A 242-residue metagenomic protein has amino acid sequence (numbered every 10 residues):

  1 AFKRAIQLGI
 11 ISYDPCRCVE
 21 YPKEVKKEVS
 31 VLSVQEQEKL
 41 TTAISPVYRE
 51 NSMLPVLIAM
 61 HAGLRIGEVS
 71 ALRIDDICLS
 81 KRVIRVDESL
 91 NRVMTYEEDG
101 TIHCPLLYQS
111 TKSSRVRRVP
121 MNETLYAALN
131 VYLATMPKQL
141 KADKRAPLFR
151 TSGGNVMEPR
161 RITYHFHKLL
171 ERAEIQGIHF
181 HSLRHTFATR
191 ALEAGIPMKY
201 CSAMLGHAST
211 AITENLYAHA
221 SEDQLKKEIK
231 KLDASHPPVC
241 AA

Functional and structural regions predicted by a protein language model:
A1-R4, V19, M121: Non-catalytic DNA-binding core/recognition domains of DNA-processing enzymes
A5-P15, L79, L90-Y96, L129-A142 (+1 more regions): Proline-centered turn/helix-capping motifs that create local helix->coil transitions or kinks
Q7, L57, H61-E68, R160-R161 (+4 more regions): C-terminal catalytic core of tyrosine-transesterase DNA break-rejoin enzymes
Q7-L72, S80, R115-V116, D143: Basic, Lys/Arg- and aromatic-enriched nucleic-acid-binding interface segment
K23, K27, L90-R92, L205-K231: Catalytic-site neighborhood detector that most strongly recognizes the C-terminal catalytic loop/helix of tyrosine
Q35, P120-Q176: Active-site/catalytic core of tyrosine-dependent DNA strand-transfer enzymes
K39-A43, T95-G100, A194, N215 (+1 more regions): DNA/chromatin major-groove-contacting recognition/catalytic segments
K81, R92-V116, E123-L125, K141 (+1 more regions): C-terminal secondary-structure termini that scaffold catalytic or DNA-interacting sites
